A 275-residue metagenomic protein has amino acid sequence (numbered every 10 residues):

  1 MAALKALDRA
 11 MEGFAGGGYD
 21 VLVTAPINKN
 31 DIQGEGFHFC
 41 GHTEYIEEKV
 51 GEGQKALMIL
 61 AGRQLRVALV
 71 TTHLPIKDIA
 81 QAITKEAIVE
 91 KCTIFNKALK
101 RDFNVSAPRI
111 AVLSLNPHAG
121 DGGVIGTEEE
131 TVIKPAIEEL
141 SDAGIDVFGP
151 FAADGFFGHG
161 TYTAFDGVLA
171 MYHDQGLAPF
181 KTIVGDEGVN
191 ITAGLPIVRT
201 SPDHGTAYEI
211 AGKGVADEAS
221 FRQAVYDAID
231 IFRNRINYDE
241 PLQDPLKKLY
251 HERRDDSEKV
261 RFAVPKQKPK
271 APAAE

Functional and structural regions predicted by a protein language model:
M1-E128, K134-E275: Anion-binding alpha/beta catalytic cores of soluble intermediary-metabolism enzymes, centered on
